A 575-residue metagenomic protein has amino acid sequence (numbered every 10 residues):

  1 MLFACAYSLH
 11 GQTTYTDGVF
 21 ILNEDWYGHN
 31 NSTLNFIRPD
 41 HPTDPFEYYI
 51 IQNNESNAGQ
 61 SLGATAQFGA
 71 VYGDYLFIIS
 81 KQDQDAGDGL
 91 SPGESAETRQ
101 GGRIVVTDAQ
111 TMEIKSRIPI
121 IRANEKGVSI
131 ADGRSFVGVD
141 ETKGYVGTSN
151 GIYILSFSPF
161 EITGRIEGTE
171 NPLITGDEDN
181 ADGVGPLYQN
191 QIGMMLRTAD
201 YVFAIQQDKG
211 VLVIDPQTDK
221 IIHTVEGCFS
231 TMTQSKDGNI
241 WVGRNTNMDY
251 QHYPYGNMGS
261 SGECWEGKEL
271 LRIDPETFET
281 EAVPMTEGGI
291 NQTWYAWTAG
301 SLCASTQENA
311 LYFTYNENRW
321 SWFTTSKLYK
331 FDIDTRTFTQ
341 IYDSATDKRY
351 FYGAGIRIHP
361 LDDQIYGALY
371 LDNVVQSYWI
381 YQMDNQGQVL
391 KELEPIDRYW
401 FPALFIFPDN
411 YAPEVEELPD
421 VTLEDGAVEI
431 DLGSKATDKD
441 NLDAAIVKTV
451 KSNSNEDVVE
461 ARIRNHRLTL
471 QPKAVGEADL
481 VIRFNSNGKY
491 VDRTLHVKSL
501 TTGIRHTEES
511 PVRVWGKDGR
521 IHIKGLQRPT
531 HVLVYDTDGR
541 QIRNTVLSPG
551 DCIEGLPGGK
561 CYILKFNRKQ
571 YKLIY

Functional and structural regions predicted by a protein language model:
G59-F68, A123-E141, P172-R197, E226-D237 (+4 more regions): Repeated scaffold domains used in trafficking and secretory/extracellular systems, primarily beta-propellers
T293-N373: Loop/turn-rich, solvent-exposed surfaces of beta-rich toroidal or solenoidal domains
A368-A412: Blade-level signature of beta-propeller repeat domains, shared across WD40, Kelch, NHL, RCC1 and BNR/Asp-box propellers
D409-E424, D440-A445, H496-R520, L526 (+1 more regions): Residue-level detector of functionally pivotal "anchor" positions at catalytic/ligand-binding pockets or at interdomain
R467-E477: Extracellular/luminal low-complexity segments enriched in Ser/Thr/Pro
G476-G488, L495: A short beta-strand micro-motif common to beta-rich folds, especially ectodomain repeats
G488-T501, Y571-L573: C-terminal edge beta-strand
R505-Y575: C-terminal outer-membrane/trafficking sorting elements
